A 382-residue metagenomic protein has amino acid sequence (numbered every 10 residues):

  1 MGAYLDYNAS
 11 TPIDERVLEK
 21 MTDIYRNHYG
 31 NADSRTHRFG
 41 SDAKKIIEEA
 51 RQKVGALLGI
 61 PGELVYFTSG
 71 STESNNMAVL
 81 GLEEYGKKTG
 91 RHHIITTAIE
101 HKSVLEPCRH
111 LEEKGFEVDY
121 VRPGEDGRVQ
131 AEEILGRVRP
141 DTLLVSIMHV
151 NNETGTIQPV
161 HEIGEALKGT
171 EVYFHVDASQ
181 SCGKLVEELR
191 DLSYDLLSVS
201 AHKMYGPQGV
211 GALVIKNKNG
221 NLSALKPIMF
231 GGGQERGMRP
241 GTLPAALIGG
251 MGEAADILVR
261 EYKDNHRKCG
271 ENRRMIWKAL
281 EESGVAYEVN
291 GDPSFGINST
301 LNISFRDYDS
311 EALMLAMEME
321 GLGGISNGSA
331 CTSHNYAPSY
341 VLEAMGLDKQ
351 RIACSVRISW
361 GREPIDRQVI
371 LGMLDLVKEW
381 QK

Functional and structural regions predicted by a protein language model:
M1-K382: Pyridoxal 5′-phosphate
